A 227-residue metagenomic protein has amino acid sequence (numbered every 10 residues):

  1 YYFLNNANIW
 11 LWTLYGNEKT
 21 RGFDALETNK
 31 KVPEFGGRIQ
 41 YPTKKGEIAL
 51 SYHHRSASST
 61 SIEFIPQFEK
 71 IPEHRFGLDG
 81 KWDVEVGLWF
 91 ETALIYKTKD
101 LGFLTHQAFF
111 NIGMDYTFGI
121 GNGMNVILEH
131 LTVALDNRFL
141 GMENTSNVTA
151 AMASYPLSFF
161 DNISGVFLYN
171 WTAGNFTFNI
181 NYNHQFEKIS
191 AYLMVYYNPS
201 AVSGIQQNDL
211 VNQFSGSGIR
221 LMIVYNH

Functional and structural regions predicted by a protein language model:
Y1-G141: Signature for the C-terminal beta-barrel architecture of outer-membrane proteins
L11, I39, L50, F90-T92 (+6 more regions): Membrane-embedded beta-strand positions of outer-membrane beta-barrel proteins
K19-T20, S59, A173-T177, S200-G204: Short active-site-adjacent structural elements
P33-G37, H74-L78, V86, A108-G113 (+4 more regions): Hydrophobic, lipid-facing positions within transmembrane beta-strands of outer-membrane proteins
Y41, H184-S190, Q213-H227: Outer-membrane beta-barrel "beta-signal"
G119-N183: C-terminal structural cap/anchor segments
Y182-V202: C-terminal closing repeat unit and adjoining cap/tail of repeat-based domains
Y196, A201-V211, S217-R220: Low-complexity, intrinsically disordered Gly/Pro/Thr-rich segments
